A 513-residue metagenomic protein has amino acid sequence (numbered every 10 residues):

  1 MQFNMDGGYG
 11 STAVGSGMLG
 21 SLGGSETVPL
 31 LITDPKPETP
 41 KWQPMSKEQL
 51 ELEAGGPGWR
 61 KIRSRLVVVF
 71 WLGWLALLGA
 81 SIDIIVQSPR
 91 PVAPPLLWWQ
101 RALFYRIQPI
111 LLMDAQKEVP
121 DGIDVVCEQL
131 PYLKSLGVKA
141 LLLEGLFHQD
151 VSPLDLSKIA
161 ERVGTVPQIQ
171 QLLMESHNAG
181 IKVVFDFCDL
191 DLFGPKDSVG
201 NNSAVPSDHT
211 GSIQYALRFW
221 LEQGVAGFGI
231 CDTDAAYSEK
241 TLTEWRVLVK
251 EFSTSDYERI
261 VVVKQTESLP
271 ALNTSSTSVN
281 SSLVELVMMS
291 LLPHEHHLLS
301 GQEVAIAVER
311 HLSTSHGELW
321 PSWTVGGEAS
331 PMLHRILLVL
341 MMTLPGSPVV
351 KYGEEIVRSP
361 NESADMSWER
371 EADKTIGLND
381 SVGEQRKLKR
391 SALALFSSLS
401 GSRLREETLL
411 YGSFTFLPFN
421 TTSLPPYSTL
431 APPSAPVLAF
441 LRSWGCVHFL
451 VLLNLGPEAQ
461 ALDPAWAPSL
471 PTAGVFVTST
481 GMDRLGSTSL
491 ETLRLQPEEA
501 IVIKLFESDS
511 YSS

Functional and structural regions predicted by a protein language model:
M1-K182, P206-Q214, R218-F219, V225-A235 (+4 more regions): N-terminal structural segment of carbohydrate-active enzymes
D6, G20, L30, A307-S313 (+4 more regions): Loop/helix patches that line or flank the sugar-binding groove of alpha-linked glycan CAZymes
L72, P120-I123, V166, A235 (+4 more regions): Generic detection of long, well-ordered alpha-helical segments
W99-A102, P167-L173, N178-I181, C188-Y352 (+3 more regions): Alpha-amylase-like alpha-glycosidases and glucanotransferases acting on alpha-linked glucans and related
I110-L112, F147-H148, D189-L190, D234-A236 (+7 more regions): Short, solvent-exposed loop/turn segments at secondary-structure junctions
M113-C127, G301-Q302, I376-S381, Y427 (+1 more regions): Short, polar loop/linker segments at the starts of domains and inter-domain junctions
E144, F185, F193, C231 (+2 more regions): Intrinsically disordered, low-complexity regions enriched in proline, serine, glycine and charged residues
G456-S513: C-terminal beta-sandwich/jelly-roll accessory domains of carbohydrate-active enzymes
